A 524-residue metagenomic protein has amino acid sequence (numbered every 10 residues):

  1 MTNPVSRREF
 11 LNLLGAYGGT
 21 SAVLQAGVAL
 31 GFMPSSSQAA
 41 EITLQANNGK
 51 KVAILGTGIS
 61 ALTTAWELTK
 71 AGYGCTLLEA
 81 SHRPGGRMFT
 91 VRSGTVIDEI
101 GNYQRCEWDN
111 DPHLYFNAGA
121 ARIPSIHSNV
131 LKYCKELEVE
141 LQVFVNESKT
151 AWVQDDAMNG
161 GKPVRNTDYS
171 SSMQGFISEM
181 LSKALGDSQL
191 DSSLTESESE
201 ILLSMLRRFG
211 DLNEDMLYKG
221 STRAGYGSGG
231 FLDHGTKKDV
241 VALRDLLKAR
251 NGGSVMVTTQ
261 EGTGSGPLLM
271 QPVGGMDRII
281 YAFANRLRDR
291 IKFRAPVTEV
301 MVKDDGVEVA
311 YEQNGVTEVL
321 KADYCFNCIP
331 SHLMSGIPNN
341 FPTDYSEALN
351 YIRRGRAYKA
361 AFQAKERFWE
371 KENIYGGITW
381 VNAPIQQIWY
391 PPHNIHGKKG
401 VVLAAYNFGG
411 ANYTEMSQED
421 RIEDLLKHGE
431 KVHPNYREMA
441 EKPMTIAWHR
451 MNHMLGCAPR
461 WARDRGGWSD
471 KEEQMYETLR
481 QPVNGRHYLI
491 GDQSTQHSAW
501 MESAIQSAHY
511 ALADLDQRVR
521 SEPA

Functional and structural regions predicted by a protein language model:
M1-S21: N-terminal secretory signal peptides and thylakoid transit peptides that target proteins across membranes
L13, A22, G31, A71 (+4 more regions): Conserved flavin/dinucleotide-binding core of flavoenzymes
I42-M180: N-terminal glycine-rich phosphate/pyrophosphate-binding loop and immediately adjacent elements
I59, G85, C134, F283 (+6 more regions): Generic structural signal for small/hydrophobic residues in well-ordered secondary structure, especially within
H113-P124, S265-V273, Y345-R353, F408-E419 (+2 more regions): Active-site rim elements
T150, A157, L181-P296, D304-G306 (+4 more regions): Active-site/ligand-binding neighborhood in enzyme catalytic cores
N327-D344: Flavin (primarily FAD) binding-site architecture
S346-E372: Central beta-strand plus flanking loop segment that forms part of the substrate or channel wall within the catalytic
